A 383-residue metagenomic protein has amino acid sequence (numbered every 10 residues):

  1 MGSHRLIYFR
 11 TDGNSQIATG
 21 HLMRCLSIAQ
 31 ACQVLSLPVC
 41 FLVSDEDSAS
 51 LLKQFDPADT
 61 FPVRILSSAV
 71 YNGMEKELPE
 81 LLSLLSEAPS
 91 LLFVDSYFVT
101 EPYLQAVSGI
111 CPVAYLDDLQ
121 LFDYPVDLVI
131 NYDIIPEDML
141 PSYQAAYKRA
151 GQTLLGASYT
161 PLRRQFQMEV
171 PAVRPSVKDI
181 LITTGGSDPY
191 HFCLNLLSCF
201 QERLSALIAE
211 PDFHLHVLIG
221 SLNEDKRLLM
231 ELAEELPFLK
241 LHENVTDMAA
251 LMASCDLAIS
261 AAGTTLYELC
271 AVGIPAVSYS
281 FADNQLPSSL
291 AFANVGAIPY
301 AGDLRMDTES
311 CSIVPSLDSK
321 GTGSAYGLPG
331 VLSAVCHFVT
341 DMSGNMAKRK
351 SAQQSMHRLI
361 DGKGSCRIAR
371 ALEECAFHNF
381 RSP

Functional and structural regions predicted by a protein language model:
R10-Q16, R24-L37, S44-F55, T60-R149: Active-site and donor-binding regions of nucleotide-sugar-utilizing enzymes
A18, V43, A258-S260, P275-N284: Short hydrophobic beta-strand element within catalytic cores of glycosyltransferases and related nucleotide-activated
V126-Y190: A nucleotide-sugar donor-handling region in carbohydrate enzymes
P175-C255: Donor-nucleotide binding loops and adjacent catalytic segments primarily of GT-B fold Leloir glycosyltransferases
A253-T264: Acidic donor-binding loop of glycosyltransferase active sites
L266-G330, A334: Catalytic binding pocket for nucleotide-activated donors in carbohydrate/polymer assembly enzymes
G344, D361-P383: C-terminal alpha-helical cap of glycosyltransferases
K348-G362: A short, well-ordered alpha-helix in the C-terminal region of glycosyltransferases
